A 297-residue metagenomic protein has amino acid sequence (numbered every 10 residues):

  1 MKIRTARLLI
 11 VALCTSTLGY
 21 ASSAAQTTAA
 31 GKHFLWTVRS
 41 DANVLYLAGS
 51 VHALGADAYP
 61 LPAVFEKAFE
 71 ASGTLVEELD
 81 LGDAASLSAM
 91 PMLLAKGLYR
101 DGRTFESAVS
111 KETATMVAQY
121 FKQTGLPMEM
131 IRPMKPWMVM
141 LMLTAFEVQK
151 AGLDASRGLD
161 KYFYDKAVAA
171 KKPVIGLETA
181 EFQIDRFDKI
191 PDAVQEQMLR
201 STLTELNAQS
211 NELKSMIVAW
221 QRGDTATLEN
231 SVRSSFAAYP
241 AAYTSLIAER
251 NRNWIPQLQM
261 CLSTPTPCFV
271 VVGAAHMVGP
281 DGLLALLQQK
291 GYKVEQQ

Functional and structural regions predicted by a protein language model:
M1-R7: Positively charged n-region of N-terminal signal peptides that target proteins for export
A6, A68-A71, C261-T264: Alpha-helix C-cap/termination motif
L8-G19: Bacterial N-terminal signal peptides
G19-Q26: Boundary at the C-terminal end of the N-terminal hydrophobic targeting segment
T27-G31: Short, charged/polar N-terminal "headpieces" of proteins
K32-L246: Structured, acidic catalytic/metal-binding patches in enzyme active sites
A237, A241-Q297: A cross-kingdom marker for long, charged
